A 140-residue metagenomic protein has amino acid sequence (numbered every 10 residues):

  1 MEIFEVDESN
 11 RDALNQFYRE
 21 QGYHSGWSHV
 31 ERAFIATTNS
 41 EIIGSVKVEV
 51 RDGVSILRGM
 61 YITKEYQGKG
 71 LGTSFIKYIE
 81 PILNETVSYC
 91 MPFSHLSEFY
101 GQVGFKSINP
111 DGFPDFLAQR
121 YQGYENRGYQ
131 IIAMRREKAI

Functional and structural regions predicted by a protein language model:
M1-S28, I35, Q130-I140: Short amphipathic alpha-helix that is part of the acyltransferase structural core
R19, Q67, G101: Short polybasic/polar patches that bind polyanions
I35, E41-V50, V54-Y61: Conserved beta-strand in the GNAT
I62, G68-P81: Conserved acetyl-CoA-binding loop-helix of GNAT-fold acetyltransferases
P81-H95: Conserved GNAT acetyl-CoA-binding A-motif
S94-R127: Conserved active-site alpha-helix within GNAT-family acetyltransferase domains
